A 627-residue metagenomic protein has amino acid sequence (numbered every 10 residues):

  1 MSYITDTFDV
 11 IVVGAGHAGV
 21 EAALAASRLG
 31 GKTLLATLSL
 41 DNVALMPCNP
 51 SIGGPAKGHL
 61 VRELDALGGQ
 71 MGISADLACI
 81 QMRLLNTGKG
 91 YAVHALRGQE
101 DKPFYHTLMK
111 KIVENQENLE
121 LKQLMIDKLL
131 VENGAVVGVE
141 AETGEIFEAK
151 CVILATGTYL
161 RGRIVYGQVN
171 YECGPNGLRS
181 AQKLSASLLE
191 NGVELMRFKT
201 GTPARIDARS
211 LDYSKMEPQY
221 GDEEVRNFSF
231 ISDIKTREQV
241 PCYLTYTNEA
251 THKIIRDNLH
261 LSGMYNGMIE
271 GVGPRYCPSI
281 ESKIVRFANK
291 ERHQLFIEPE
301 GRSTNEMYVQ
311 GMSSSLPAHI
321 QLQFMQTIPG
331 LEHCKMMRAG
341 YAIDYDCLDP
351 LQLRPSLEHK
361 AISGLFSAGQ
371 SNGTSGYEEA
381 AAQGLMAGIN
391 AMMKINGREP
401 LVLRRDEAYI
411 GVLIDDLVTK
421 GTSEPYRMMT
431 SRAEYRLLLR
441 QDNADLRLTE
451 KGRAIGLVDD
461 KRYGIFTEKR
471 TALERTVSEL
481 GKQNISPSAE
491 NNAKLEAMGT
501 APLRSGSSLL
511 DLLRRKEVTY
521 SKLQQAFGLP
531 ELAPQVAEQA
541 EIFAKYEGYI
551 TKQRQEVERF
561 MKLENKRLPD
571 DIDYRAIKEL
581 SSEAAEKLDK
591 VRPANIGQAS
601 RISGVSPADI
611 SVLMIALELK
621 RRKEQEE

Functional and structural regions predicted by a protein language model:
I4-A18: Beta1/beta-strand and adjacent pyrophosphate-binding region of the FAD-binding site in flavoprotein oxidoreductases
T7, L24-E132, T143, A155-E172 (+3 more regions): Conserved N-terminal/central alpha/beta ligand/cofactor-binding core
V13, I146-G157: Short hydrophobic core segments
S39-D41, K57, L84, A186-L322 (+4 more regions): An anion/pyrophosphate-binding glycine-rich loop and adjacent beta-alpha core in soluble alpha-beta enzymes
Y308-T374, V402-D415, A533-K587, R592: A glycine-rich dinucleotide-binding beta-alpha-beta segment and adjacent secondary-structure elements that constitute
Q370-E378, E434-R436: Glycine-rich phosphate/pyrophosphate-binding beta-alpha loops
A380-L401: Internal hydrophobic alpha-helix adjacent to the cofactor/substrate pocket in enzyme cavities
R432, T449-S611, I615-E627: Extended, charge-enriched "interface" segments that sit outside catalytic cores
